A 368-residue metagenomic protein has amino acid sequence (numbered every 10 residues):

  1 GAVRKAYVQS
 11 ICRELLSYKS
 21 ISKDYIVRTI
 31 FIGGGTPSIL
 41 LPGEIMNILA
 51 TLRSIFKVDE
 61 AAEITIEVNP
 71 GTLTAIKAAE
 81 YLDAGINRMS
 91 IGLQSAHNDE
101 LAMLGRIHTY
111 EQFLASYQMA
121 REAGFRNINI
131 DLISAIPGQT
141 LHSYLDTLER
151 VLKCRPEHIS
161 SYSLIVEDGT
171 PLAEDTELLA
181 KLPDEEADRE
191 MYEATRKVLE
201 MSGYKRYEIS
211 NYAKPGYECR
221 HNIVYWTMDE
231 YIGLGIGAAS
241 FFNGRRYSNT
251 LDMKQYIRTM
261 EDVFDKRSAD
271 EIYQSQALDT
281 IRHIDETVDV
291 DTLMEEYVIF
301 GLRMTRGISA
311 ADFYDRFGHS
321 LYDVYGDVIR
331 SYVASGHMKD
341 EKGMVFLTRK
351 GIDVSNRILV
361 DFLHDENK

Functional and structural regions predicted by a protein language model:
G1-I21, Y25-H319, N367: C-terminal scaffold of the Radical SAM
Y25, E341-G343, I358: Hydrophobic transmembrane signal anchors and adjacent membrane-proximal interface regions, especially in viral
G318-V333: Short amphipathic alpha-helical interaction segments
V333-G343: A short, conserved structural fragment
M344-T348: Minor-groove-contacting beta-hairpin "wing" of winged helix-turn-helix DNA-binding domains
K350-K368: Short, amphipathic alpha-helical interaction segments positioned at domain boundaries
